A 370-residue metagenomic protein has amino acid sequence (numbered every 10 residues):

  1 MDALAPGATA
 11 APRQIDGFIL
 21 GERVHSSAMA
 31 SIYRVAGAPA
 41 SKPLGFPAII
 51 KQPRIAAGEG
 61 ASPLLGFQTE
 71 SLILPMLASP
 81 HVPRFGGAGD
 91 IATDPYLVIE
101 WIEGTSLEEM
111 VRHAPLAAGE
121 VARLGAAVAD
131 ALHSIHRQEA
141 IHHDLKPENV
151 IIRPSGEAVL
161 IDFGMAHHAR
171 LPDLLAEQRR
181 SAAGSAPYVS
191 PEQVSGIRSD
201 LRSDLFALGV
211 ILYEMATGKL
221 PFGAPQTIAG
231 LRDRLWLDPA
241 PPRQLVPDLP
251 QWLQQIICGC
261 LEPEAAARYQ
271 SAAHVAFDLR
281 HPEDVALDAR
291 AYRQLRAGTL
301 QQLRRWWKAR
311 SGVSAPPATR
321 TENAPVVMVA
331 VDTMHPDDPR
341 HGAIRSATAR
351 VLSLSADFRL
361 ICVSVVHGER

Functional and structural regions predicted by a protein language model:
R54-M76: AlphaC helix of the eukaryotic protein kinase fold
A88: Activation-segment/catalytic-loop signature of the eukaryotic protein kinase fold
A92-S106: Conserved short submotifs of the Hanks-type protein kinase catalytic core that shape the nucleotide-binding pocket
L124-G125: Activation segment signature within eukaryotic-like protein kinase domains
D130-A140: Protein kinase catalytic-loop region centered on the HRD/HxD motif
T217-P221: Structural helix C-cap motif within protein kinase domains
N323-R370: Small/aliphatic-rich secondary-structure junction motif
